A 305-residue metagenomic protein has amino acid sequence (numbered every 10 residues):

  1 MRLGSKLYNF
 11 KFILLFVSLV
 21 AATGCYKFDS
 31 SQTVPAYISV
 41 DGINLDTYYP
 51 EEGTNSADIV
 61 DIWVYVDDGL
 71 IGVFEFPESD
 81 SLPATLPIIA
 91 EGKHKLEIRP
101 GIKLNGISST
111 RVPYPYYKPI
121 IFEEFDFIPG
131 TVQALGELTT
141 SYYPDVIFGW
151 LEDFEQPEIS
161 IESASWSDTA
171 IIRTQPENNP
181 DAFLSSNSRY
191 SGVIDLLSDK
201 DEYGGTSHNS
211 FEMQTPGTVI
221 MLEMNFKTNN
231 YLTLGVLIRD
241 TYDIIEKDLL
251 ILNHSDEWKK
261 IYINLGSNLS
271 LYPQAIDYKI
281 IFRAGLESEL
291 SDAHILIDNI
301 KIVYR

Functional and structural regions predicted by a protein language model:
A21-G24: C-terminal motif of bacterial Sec signal peptides marking the signal peptidase cleavage site
A90-S109: A short, solvent-exposed beta-strand micro-motif common in secreted/extracellular proteins
K103-E137: Structured interaction patches on ligand/partner-binding surfaces of diverse proteins
G136-A170, H294-I295: Extracellular carbohydrate-recognition regions
F154, S207-L232, I263, I300: Extra-cytoplasmic beta-strand recognition segments
T169-G205: Short carbohydrate-recognition loop motifs
Y242-A275, L290-S291: Extracellular carbohydrate recognition and processing domains and analogous Trp-centered ligand-binding platforms
L286-V303: Extracellular carbohydrate recognition
